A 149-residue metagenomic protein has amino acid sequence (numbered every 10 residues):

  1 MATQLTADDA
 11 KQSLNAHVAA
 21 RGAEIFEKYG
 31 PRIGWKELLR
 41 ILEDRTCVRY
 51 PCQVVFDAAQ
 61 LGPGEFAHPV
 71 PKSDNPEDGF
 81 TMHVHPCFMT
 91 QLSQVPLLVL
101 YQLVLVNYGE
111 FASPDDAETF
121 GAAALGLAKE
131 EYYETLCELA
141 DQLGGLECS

Functional and structural regions predicted by a protein language model:
M1-E65: A metal-dependent hydrolase signature that marks the N-terminal structural subdomain at the beginning of catalytic folds
D9-A10, L105, G109, A123: Acidic, metal/ion-handling microdomains and their immediate structural contexts
F26-G30, P86-Q91, Y108-A112: Short acidic, glycine/proline-enriched loop segments that cap or flank alpha-helices
P31-G34, H85, A128: Helix N-terminus capping/helix-initiation residues
V55-L92: Active-site scaffold of zinc-dependent metalloenzymes
S93-G109, A117: Active-site recognition of the HExxH zinc-binding catalytic motif
F111-S149: Post-HExxH zinc-binding segment in Zn-dependent metallohydrolases
